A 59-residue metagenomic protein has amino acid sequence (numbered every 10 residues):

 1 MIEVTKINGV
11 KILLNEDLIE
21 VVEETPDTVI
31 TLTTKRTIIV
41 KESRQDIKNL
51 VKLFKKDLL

Functional and structural regions predicted by a protein language model:
M1-L13, D17-L59: Eukaryotic intrinsically disordered, low-complexity regulatory linkers and tails enriched in Ser/Thr/Pro
